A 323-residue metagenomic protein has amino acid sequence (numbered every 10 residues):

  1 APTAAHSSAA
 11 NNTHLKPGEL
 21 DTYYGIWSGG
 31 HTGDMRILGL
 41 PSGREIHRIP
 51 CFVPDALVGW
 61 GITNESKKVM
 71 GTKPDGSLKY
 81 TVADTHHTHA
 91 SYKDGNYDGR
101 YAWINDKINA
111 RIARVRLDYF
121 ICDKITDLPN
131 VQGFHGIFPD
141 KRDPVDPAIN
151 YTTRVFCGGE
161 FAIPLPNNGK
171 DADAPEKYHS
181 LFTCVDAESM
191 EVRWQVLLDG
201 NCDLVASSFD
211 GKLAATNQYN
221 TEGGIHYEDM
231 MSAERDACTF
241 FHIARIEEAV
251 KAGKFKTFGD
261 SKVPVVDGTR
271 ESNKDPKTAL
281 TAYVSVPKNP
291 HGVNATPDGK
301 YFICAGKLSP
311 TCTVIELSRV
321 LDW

Functional and structural regions predicted by a protein language model:
A1-W323: Predominantly soluble domains enriched in secretory-pathway, periplasmic, or organellar proteins
